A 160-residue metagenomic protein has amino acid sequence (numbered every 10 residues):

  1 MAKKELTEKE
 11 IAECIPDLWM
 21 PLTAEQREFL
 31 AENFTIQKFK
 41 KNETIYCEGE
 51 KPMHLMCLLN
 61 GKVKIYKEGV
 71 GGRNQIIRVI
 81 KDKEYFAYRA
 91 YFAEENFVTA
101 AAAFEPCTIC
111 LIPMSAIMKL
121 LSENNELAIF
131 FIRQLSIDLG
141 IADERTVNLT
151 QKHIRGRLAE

Functional and structural regions predicted by a protein language model:
M1-K41, A90-F92: Cyclic nucleotide-binding regulatory module and flanking cytosolic helices
L18, E43-E105: Cyclic nucleotide-binding regulatory domains
Q37-K38, A101, L139: Short, flexible turn/loop "capping" segments at secondary-structure junctions
Y85, I117-M118: A generic structural signal for short hydrophobic patches within well-formed alpha-helices
I109, K119-E123: All-alpha effector-binding/dimerization core of bacterial HTH-type transcriptional repressors
S122-E160: Polybasic "coupling" helices that flank or enter modular domains
